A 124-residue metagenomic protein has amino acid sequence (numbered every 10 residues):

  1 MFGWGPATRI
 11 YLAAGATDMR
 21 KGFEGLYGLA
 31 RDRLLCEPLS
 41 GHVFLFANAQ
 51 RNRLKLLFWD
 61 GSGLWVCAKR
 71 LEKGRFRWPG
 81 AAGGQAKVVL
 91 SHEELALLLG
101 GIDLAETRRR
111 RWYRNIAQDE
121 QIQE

Functional and structural regions predicted by a protein language model:
M1-E124: Polybasic/polar functional segments that serve as interface/processing modules
